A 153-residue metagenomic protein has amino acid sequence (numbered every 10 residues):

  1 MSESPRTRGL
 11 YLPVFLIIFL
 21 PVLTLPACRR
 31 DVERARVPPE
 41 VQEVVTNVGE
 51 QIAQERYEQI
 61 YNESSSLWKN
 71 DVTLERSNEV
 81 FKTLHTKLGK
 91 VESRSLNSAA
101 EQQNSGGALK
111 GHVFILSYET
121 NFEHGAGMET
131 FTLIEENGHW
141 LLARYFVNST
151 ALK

Functional and structural regions predicted by a protein language model:
M1-P26: Sec-dependent bacterial lipoprotein signal peptides
I17, G49, S66: Generic anion/oxyanion-binding catalytic loop in active/binding sites
A27-Q54: Short, low-complexity N-terminal intrinsically disordered segments enriched in polar/charged residues
E33-R36, V48-G49, K69-V72, G106 (+1 more regions): A general boundary/transition motif marking the beginning of the first structured unit of a protein
Q42-E43, E58-H112: Short solvent-exposed beta->alpha transition segments
A99-K153: Exposed beta-sheet edge and beta->alpha loop/turn motif
